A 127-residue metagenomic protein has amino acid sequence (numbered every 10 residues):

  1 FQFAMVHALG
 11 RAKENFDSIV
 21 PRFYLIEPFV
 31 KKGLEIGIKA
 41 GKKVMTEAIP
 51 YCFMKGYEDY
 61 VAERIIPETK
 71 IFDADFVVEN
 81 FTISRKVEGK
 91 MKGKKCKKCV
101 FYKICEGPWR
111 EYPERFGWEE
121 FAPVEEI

Functional and structural regions predicted by a protein language model:
F1-S84, E88: Radical SAM enzyme [4Fe-4S]-AdoMet core and its adjacent flexible, acidic and glycine-rich loops/tails across
D59, I65-I127: Flexible mid-to-C-terminal extensions adjoining Fe-S/redox cofactors in radical SAM and related proteins
